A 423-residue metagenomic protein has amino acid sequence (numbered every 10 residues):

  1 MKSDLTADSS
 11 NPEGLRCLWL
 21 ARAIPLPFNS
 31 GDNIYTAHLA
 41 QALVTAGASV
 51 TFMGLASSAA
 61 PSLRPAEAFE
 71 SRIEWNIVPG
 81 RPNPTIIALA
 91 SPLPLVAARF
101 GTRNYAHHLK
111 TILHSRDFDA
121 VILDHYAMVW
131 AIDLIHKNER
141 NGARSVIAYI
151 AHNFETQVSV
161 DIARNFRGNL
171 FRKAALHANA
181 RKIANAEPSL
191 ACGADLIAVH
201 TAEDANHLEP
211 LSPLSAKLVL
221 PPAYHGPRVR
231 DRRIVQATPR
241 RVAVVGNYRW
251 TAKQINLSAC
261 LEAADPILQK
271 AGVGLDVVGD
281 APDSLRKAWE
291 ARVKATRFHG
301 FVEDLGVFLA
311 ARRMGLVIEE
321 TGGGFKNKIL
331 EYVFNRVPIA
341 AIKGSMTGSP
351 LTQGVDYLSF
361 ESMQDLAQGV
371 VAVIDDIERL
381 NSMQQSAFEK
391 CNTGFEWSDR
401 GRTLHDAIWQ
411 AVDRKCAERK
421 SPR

Functional and structural regions predicted by a protein language model:
M1-R72, R116: N-terminal subdomain of nucleotide-sugar transferases
P82-L95, A148-K182: Acceptor-binding helix/loop patch of EC 2.4 sugar-transfer enzymes, predominantly nucleotide-sugar-dependent
T156, L176-V229: Donor nucleotide-sugar binding/catalytic pocket of nucleotide-sugar-dependent glycosyltransferases
D195, A310-G324, N335-V337: Acidic donor-binding loop of glycosyltransferase active sites
V219-K294, F298-E303, L309-A310: Conserved catalytic-core segment of nucleotide-activated headgroup transferases in glycan assembly
K328-E331, R336-I342: Short hydrophobic beta-strand element within catalytic cores of glycosyltransferases and related nucleotide-activated
V355-Q364, A372-E378: Conserved acidic donor-binding segment of nucleotide-sugar-dependent glycosyltransferases
E378-W409: A charged, aromatic-enriched C-terminal amphipathic alpha-helix characteristic of glycosyltransferases across folds
